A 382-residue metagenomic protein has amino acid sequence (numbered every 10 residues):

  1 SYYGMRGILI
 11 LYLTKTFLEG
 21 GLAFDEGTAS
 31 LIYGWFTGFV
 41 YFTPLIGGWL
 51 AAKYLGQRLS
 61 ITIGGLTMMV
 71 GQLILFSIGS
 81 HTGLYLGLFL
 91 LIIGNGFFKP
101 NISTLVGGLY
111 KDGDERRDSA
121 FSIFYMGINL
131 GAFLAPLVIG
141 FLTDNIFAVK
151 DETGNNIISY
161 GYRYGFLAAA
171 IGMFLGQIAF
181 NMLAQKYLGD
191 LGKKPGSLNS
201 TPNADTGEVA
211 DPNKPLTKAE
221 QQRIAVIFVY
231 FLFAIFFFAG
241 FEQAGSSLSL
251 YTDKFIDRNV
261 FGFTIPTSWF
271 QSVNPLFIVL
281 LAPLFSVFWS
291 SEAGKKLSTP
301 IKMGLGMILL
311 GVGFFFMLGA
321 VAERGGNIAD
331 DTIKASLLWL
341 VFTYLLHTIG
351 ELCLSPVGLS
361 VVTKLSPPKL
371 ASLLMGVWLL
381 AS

Functional and structural regions predicted by a protein language model:
G7-S30, A244-S268: Short amphipathic helix-loop junctions that connect adjacent transmembrane helices in Major Facilitator Superfamily/SLC
L9, F97-K111, L352-S366: Intracellular juxtamembrane helix-capping segments at the cytosolic ends of symmetry-related transmembrane helices
S30-A52, F133-A135, S272-F285: Central cavity-lining transmembrane alpha-helices of secondary-active solute carriers, predominantly the Major
V40, D118-A148, I157, G165-G176 (+2 more regions): Glycine-rich segments within core transmembrane alpha-helices of 12-TM secondary carriers
T43-Q57, T143, V279-K302: Helix-to-loop junctions at the C-terminal end of transmembrane segments in multipass secondary transporters
I63-L84, L305-A329: C-terminal ends and interior cores of transmembrane alpha-helices in multi-pass membrane transporters/permeases
G71, T82-N101, N327-C353: Hydrophobic core of transmembrane alpha-helices in multi-pass small-molecule transporters, especially MFS/SLC-type
D112-E115, G140-F263, F285-K295: Intracellular loop-helix junctions on the cytosolic face of multi-pass helical membrane proteins
